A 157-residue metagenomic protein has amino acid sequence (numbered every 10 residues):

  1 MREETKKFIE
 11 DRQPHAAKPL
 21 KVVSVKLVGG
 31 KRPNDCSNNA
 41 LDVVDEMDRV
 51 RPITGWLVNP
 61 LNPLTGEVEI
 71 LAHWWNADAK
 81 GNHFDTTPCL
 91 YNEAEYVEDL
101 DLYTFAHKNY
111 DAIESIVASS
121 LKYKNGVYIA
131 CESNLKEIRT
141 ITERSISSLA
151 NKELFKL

Functional and structural regions predicted by a protein language model:
M1-L157: A structural boundary/capping signal
